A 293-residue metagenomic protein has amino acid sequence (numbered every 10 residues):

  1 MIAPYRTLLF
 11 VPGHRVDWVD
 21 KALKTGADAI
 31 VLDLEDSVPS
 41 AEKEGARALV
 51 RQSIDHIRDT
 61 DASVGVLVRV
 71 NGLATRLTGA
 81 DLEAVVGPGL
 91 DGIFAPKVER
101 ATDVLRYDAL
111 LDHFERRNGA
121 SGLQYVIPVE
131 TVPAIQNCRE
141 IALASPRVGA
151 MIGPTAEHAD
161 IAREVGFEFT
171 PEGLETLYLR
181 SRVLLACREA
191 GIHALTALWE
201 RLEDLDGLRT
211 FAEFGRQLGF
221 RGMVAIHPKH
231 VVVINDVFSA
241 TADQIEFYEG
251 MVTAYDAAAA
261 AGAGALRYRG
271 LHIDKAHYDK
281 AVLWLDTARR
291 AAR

Functional and structural regions predicted by a protein language model:
M1-R293: Expand to "…catalyze enediolate/carbanion chemistry for C-C bond making/breaking, isomerization, decarboxylation
